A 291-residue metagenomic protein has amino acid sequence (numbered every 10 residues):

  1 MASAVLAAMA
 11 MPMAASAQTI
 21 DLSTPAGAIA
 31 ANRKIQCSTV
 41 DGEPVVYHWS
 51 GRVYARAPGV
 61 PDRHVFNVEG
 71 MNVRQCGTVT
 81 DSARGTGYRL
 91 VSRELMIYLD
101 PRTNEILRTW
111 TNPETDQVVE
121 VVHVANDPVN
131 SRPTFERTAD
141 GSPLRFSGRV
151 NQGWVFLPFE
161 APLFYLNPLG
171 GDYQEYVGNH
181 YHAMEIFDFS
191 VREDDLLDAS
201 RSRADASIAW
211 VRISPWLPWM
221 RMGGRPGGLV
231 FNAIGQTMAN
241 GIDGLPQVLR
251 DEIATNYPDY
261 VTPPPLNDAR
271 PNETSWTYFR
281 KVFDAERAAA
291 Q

Functional and structural regions predicted by a protein language model:
M1-M13: Gram-negative bacterial Sec-dependent N-terminal signal peptides
S3, S16, D41-E43, S92 (+4 more regions): Generic detection of intrinsically disordered/low-complexity segments and helix-coil linkers/edges
Q18-L95, N232-Q291: N-terminal segment immediately downstream of the Sec signal-peptide cleavage site in secreted/extracellular proteins
G51-D198: Predominantly extracellular/secreted and cell-surface proteins with exposed, flexible low-complexity segments
F156-Q291: A eukaryote-biased signal for long
